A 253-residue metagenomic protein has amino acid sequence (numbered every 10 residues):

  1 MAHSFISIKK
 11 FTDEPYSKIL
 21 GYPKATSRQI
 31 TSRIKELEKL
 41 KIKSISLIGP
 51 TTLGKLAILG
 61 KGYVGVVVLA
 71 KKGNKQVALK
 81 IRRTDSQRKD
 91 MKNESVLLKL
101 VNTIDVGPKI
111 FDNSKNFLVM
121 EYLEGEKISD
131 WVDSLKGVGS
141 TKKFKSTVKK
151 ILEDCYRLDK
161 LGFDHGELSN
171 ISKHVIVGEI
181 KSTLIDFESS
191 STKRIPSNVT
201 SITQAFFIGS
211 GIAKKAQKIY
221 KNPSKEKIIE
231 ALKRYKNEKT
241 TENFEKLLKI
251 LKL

Functional and structural regions predicted by a protein language model:
M1-L56, L247-K252: Juxta-kinase regulatory segment immediately upstream of eukaryotic protein kinase catalytic domains
K39-N93, K99: ATP-binding glycine-rich loop module of kinase domains
L69-G73, E121-Y122, V177-E179: Active-site beta-strand termini and strand-to-loop segments that position acidic
K80-S114, S146, F206, S210: A conserved alpha-helical element in kinase catalytic cores
V106-K149: Conserved structural core of kinase catalytic domains
E153-D164: Protein kinase catalytic-loop region centered on the HRD/HxD motif
E167, E179-L253: C-lobe/activation-segment region of protein kinase-like
I171-V177: Hydrophobic residue at the +6 position relative to the catalytic HRD Asp in the kinase catalytic loop
